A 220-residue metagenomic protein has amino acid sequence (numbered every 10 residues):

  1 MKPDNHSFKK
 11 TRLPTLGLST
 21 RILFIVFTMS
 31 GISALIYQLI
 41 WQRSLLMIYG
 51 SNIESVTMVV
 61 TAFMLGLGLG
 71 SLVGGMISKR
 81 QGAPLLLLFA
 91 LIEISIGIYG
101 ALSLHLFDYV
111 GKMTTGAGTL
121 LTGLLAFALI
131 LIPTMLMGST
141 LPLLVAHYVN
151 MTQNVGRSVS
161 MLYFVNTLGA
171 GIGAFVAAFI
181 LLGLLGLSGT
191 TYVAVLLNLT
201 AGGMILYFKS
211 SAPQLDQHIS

Functional and structural regions predicted by a protein language model:
K2-S220: Alpha-helical transmembrane segments of multi-pass membrane proteins
